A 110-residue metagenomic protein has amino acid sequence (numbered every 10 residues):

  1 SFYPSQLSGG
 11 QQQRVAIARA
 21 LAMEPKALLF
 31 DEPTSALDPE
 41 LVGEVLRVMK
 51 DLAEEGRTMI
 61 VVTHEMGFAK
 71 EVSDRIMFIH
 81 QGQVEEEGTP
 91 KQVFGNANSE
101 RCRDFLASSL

Functional and structural regions predicted by a protein language model:
F2, M23, E55: Conserved signature/switch motifs of ABC ATPase nucleotide-binding domains
Y3-L7, Q11: Conserved ABC ATPase signature
L28-D31: Catalytic Walker B motif of ABC-type/P-loop ATPase nucleotide-binding domains
V42-E55: Helical segment within the ABC ATPase nucleotide-binding domain
T63-H64: H-loop/switch region of ABC-family ATPase nucleotide-binding domains
A69-E71: A short, surface-exposed alpha-helical micro-motif characterized by mixed small hydrophobic and charged/polar residues
E87-G88: ABC ATPase "signature
